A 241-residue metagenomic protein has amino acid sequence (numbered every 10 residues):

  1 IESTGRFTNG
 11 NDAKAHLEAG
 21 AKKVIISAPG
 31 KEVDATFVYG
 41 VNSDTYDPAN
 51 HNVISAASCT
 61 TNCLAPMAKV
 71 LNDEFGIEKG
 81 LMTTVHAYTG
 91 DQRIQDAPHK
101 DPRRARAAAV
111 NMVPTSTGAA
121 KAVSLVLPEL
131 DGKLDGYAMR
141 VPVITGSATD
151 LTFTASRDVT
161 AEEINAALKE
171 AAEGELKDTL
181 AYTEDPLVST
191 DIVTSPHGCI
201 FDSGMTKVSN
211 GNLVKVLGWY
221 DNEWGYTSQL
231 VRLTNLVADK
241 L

Functional and structural regions predicted by a protein language model:
I1-A105, R232, D239-K240: N-terminal Rossmann-like NAD(P) cofactor-binding subdomain of oxidoreductases, focused on the glycine-rich
E2-G5, A56-A57, M112, F153 (+1 more regions): Glycine- and other small-residue-rich loops at beta-strand/loop junctions that grip anionic moieties
N42-S43, N52, N62, N111 (+3 more regions): Asparagine-centered polar/low-complexity signal
A68, N165-L168, L217, T234: A generic alpha-helix structural signal
G76-K79, T84-V214: C-terminal substrate-binding/catalytic lobe of Rossmann-fold NAD(P)-dependent oxidoreductases
V193-L241: NAD(P)-dependent Rossmann-like dehydrogenase/reductase catalytic/cofactor-binding core
